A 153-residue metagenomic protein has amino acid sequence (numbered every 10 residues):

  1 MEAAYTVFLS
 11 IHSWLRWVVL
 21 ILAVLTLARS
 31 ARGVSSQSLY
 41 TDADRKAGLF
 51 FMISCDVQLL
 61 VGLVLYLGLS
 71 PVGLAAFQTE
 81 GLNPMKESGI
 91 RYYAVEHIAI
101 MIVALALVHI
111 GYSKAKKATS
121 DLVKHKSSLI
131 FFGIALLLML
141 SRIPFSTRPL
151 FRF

Functional and structural regions predicted by a protein language model:
M1-F153: Membrane-embedded alpha-helical bundles that constitute the cytochrome b-like, heme-associated redox core of multi-pass
